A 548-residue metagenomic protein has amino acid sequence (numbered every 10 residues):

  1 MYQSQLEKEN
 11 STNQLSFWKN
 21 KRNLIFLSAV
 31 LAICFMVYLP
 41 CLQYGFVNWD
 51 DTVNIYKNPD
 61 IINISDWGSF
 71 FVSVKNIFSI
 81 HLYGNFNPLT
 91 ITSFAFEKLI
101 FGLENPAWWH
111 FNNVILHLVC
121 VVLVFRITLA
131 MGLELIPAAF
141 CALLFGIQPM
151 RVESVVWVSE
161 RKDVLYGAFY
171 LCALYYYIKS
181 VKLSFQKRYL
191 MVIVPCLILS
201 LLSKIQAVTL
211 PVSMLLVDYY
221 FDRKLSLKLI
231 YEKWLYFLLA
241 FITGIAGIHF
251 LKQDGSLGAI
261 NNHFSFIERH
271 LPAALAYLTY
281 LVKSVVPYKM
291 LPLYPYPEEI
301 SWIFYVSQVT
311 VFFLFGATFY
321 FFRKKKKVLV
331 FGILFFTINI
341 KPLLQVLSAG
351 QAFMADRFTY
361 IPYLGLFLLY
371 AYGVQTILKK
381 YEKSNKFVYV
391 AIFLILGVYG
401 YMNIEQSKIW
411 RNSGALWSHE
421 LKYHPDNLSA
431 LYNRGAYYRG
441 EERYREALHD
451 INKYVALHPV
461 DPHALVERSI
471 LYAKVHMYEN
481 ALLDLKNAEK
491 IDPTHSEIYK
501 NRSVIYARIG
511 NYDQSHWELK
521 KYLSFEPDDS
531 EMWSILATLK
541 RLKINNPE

Functional and structural regions predicted by a protein language model:
Y2-E446, A456-H463, E467-I470, K474 (+1 more regions): Polytopic membrane enzymes that build or remodel cell-surface glycoconjugates and lipids
E420, K453-Y454, N487-A488, K521-Y522: Canonical positions in the second alpha-helix
N433, E467, N501, I535-T538: Canonical tetratricopeptide repeat
G440, K474, R508, T538-L542: Register position in tetratricopeptide repeats
H516, S524-E548: Terminal, low-structured helical/coil segments at or just beyond the last alpha-helical repeat
